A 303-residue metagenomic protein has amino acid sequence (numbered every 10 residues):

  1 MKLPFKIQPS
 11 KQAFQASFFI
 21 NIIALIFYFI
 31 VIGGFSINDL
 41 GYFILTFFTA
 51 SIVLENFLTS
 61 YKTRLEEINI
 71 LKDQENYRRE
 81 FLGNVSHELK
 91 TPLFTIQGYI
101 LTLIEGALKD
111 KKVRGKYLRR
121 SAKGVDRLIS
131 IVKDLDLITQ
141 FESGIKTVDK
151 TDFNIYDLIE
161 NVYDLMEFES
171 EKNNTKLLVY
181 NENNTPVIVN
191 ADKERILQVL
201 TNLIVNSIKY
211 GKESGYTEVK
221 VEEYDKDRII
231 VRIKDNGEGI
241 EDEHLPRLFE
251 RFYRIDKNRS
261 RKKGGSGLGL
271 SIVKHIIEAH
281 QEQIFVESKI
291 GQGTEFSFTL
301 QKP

Functional and structural regions predicted by a protein language model:
M1-T63: Alpha-helical transmembrane segments and their helix-membrane boundary motifs
I104-K112: Short acidic helix/loop segment immediately C-terminal to the autophosphorylated histidine in two-component histidine
K123-V132: Short alpha-helical segment of the dimerization/phosphotransfer core of two-component systems
S143-V148, P186-A191: Conserved micro-motifs of the catalytic ATP-binding
S207-I208: Short helix-loop "hinge" at the ATP-lid/N-box region of the Bergerat-fold HATPase_c
I240-R254, K274: Short conserved segment of the HATPase_c
Q281-E282: Conserved glycine-rich
